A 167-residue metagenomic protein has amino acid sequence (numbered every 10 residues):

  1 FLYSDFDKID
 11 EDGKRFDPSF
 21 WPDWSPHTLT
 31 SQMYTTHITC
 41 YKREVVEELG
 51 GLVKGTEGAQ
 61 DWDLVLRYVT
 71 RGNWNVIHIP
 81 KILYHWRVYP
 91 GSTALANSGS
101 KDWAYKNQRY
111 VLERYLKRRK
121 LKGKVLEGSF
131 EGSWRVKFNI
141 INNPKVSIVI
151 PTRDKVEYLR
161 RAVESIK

Functional and structural regions predicted by a protein language model:
F1-K167: Catalytic cores of nucleotide-enabled group-transfer and carboxylate-activating enzymes in metabolic and assembly-line
